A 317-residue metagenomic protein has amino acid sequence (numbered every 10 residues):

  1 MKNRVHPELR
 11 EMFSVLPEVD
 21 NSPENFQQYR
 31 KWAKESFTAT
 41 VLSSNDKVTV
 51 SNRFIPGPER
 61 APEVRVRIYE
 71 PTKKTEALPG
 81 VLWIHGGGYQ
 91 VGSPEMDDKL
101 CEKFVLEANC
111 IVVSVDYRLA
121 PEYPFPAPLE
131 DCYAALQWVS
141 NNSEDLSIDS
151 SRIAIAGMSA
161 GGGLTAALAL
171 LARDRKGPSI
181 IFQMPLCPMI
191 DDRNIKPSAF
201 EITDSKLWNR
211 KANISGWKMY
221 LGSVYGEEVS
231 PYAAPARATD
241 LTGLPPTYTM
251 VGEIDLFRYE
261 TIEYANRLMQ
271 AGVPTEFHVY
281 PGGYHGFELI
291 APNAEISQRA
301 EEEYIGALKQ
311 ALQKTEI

Functional and structural regions predicted by a protein language model:
M1-I68, Q313-I317: A glycine/proline-hinged amphipathic helix-loop "lid/cap" segment that gates access to hydrophobic ligand pockets
R60-V64, P71-G80, T242-L244: Proline/glycine-enriched tight loop/beta-turn segments at coil->beta junctions that connect or precede beta-strands
E95-S114: Short amphipathic alpha-helix adjacent to the substrate-entry channel of hydrolases
Y123-D145, Y304: Alpha/beta-hydrolase active-site loop
S140-I155, R175: Gly/Ser-rich "nucleophile elbow"/oxyanion-hole loop immediately N-terminal to the catalytic nucleophile in hydrolases
L170-E227: Hydrolase active-site cap/lid region
T249-V251: Short beta-strand/loop motif that positions the catalytic acidic residue of the alpha/beta-hydrolase fold
A294-I317: Catalytic active-site module of serine/aspartate enzymes centered on a nucleophile-bearing elbow/loop
